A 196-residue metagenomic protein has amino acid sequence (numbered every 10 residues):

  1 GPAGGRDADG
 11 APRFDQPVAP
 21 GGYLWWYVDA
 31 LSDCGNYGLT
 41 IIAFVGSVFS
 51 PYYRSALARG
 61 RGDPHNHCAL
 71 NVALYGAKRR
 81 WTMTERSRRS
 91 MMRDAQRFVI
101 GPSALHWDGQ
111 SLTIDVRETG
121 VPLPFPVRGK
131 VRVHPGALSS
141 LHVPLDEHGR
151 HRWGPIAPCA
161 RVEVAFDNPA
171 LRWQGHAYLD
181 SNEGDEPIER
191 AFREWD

Functional and structural regions predicted by a protein language model:
G1-D196: Targeting-peptide/extracellular-domain and disordered-appendage signature
